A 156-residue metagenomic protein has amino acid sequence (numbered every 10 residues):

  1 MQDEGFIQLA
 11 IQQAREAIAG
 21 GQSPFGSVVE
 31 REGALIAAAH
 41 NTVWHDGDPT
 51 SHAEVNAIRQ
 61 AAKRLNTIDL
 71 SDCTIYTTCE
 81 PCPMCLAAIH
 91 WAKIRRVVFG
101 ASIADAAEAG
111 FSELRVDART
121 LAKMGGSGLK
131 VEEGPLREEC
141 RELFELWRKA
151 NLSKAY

Functional and structural regions predicted by a protein language model:
M1-A17, A88-Y156: Zinc-dependent deaminase
A10, A14-A17, S27, A37 (+2 more regions): Small-residue (primarily alanine) positions within well-ordered alpha-helices, especially packing/interaction faces
G21-F25, S71: Short, basic and Ser/Thr-rich N-terminal targeting/leader segments
F25-G33: Short beta-strand scaffold segments in enzyme catalytic cores
I36-V43: Short beta->alpha transition motifs characteristic of CBS
V43, T77, A101: Residues that line or immediately flank small-molecule/substrate-binding pockets and catalytic motifs
H45-V55: A short, polar/charged loop-to-alpha-helix boundary motif
V55-A92, R96: Helix-adjacent hinge/juxtasegments
